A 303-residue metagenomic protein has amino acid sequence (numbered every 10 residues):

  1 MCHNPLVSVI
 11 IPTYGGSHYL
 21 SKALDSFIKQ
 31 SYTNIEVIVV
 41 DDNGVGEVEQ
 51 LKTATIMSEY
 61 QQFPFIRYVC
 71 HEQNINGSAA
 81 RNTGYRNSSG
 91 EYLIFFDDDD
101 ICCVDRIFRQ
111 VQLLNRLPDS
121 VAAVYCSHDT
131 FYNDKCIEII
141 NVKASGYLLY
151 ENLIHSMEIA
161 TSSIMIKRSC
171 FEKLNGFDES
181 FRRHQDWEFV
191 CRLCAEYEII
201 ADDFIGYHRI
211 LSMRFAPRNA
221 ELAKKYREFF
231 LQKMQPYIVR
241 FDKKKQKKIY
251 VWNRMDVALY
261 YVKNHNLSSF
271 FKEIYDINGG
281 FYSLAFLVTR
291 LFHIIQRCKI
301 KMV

Functional and structural regions predicted by a protein language model:
M1, Y261-V303: Membrane-interface aromatic/basic loop that binds lipid-linked glycans or pyrophosphate carriers, typified by
M1-I28: N-proximal low-complexity "stem/linker" segments adjacent to membrane-targeting elements
L24-V69: Acidic donor-binding segment of Leloir-type glycosyltransferases
C70-S88: Glycine-rich, basic loop-to-helix element that forms the pyrophosphate-binding segment of sugar-nucleotide handling
A79-N82, R109-C170, A220: Flexible acidic/His/Gly-enriched loops in nucleotide-sugar-dependent glycosyltransferase catalytic domains
L93: Short aromatic/hydrophobic "clamp" motif used to bind/position activated sugar donors
K143-E228: Conserved nucleotide-sugar donor-binding catalytic segment
I205-M213, P217-K244, L267-I277: Catalytic core of nucleotide-sugar-dependent glycosyltransferases
